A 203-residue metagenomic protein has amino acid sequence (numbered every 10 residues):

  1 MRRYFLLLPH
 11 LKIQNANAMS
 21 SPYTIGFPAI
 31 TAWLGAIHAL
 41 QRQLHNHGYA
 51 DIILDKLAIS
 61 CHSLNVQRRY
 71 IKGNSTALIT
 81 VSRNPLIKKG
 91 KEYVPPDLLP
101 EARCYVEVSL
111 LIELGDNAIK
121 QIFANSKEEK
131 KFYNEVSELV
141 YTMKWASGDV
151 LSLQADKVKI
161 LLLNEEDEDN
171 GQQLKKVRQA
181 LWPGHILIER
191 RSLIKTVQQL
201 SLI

Functional and structural regions predicted by a protein language model:
R2-R3, R42, R68-R69, R83 (+3 more regions): Arginine residue identity/basic-tract feature
R2-T76: N-terminal ordered "arm"
P9, P22, P28, P85 (+2 more regions): Proline-rich intrinsically disordered, low-complexity coils
N15-N17, N46, N65, N74 (+6 more regions): Detector for Asparagine
L34-H38, I87-E92, E166: A short linear-motif detector with a strong N-terminal bias
V66-R103, E107-L110: A broadly used, surface-exposed interaction patch
A102-I203: Internal, well-folded beta-alpha domain core
